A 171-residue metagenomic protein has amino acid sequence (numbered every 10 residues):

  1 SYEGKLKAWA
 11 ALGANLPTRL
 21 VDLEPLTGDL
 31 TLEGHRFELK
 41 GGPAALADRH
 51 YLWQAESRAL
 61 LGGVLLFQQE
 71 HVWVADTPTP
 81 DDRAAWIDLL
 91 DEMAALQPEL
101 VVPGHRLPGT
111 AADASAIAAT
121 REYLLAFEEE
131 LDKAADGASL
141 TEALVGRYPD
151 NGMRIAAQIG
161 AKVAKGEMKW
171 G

Functional and structural regions predicted by a protein language model:
S1-A11, R36, A95-L100, L107-G171: Accessory terminal helices/loops
S1-D48, A55-E56, L90, A94: Metallo-beta-lactamase
A10-D29, L52, G62-P80, I155: Short, charge-rich amphipathic segments
L16-D22, G28, W53, V101-V102 (+1 more regions): Short flexible/disordered coil segments
G41-A44, D48-A118, E122-E129: Metallo-beta-lactamase
